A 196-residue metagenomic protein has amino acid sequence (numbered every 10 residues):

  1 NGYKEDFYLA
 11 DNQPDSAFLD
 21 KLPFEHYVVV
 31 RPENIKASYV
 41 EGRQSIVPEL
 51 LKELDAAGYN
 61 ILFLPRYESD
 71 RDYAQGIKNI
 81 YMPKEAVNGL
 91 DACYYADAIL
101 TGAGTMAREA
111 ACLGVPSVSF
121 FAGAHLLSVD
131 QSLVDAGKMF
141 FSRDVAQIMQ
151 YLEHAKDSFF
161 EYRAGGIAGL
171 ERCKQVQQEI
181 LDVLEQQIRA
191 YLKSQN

Functional and structural regions predicted by a protein language model:
N1-R43: A nucleotide-sugar donor-handling region in carbohydrate enzymes
N1-Y3, Y73-A86, D135-M139: Active-site regions of enzymes building and remodeling cell-envelope glycoconjugates
G2-E5, E85-G89, A122-L127, V145-A146: Short, acidic/turn-prone active-site loops that include or flank metal/cofactor- and phosphate-binding residues
D6, D11-N12, R43-Q44, Y67-E68 (+3 more regions): Conserved mixed alpha/beta catalytic, RNA-binding, or beta-rich assembly cores of soluble enzyme, regulatory
L51-P83: Catalytic donor nucleotide-activated moiety binding site of glycosyltransferases and closely related
A92-V129: A donor-sugar binding/catalytic signature common to diverse glycosyltransferases and related nucleotide-sugar
H125-L126, D130-E153, L170: Change "using UDP/GDP/dTDP sugars" to "using nucleotide sugars
S158-N196: C-terminal amphipathic helix plus adjacent low-complexity, charged tail appended to glycosyltransferase catalytic
